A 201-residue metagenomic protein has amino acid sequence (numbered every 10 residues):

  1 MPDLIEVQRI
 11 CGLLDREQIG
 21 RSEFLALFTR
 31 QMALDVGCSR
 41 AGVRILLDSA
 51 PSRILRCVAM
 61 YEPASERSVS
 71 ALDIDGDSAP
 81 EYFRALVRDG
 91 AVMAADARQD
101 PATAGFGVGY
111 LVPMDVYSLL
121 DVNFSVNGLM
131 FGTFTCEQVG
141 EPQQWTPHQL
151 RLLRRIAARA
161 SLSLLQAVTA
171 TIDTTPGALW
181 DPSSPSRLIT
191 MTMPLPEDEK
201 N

Functional and structural regions predicted by a protein language model:
M1-E23, L27, L34, Q166-E199: Signal-transmission linkers at sensory-effector interfaces
L13-E17, A26-D35, L46, A85 (+2 more regions): Amphipathic alpha-helical regulatory segments at dimerization interfaces that relay allosteric signals between sensory
R30, G42-I74: GAF sensory/regulatory domain recognition with acknowledged cross-activation on helical regulatory dimers
A64-A102, F106, V112, Y117: Regulatory sensory and allosteric helical modules in signal-transduction proteins and certain transcription factors
Y117-S125: A short, aliphatic-rich beta-strand micro-motif
F124-F134: Short hydrophobic/glycine-rich mini-motifs in sensory/regulatory modules that couple input to downstream signaling
V126, Q144-L165: Amphipathic alpha-helical "output/dimerization" segments
T133-Q143: Short beta-strand-to-loop transition segments that serve as allosteric relay/switch motifs in sensory/regulatory domains
